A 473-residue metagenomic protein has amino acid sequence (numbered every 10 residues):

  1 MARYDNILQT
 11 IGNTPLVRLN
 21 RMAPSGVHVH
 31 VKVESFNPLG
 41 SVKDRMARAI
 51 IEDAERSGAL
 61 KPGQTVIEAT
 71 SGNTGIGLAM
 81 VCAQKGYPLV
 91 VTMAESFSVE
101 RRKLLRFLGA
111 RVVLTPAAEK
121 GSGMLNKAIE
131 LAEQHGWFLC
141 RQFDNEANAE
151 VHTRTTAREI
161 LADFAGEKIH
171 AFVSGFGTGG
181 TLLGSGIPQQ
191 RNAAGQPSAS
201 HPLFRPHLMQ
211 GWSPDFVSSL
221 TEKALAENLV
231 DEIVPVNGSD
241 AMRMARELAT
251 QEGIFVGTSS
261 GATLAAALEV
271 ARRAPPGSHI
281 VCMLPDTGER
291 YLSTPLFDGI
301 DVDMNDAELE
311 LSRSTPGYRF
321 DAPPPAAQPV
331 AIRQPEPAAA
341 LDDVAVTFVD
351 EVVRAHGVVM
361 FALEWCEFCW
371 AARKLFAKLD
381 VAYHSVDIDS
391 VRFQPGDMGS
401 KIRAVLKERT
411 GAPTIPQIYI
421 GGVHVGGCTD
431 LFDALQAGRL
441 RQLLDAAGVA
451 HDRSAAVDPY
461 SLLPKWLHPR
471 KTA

Functional and structural regions predicted by a protein language model:
M1-V330: PLP-dependent amino-acid enzyme catalytic core
A94, V381, I388-S390: Active-site loop/turn elements of alpha/beta-hydrolase fold enzymes, especially the short glycine-/histidine-rich
A326-A355, P459, L463-P469: N-terminal leader/targeting and pre-domain segments
A345-V386: Local sequence-structure signature of Cys/Sec-based thiol-disulfide redox active-site neighborhoods
D389-P413, R439-A450: Thioredoxin-like thiol-disulfide oxidoreductase module
I420-A455: Non-catalytic, surface beta->alpha helical segment in thiol-disulfide oxidoreductase systems
L443-A473: C-terminal helix/juxtamembrane-tail motif
